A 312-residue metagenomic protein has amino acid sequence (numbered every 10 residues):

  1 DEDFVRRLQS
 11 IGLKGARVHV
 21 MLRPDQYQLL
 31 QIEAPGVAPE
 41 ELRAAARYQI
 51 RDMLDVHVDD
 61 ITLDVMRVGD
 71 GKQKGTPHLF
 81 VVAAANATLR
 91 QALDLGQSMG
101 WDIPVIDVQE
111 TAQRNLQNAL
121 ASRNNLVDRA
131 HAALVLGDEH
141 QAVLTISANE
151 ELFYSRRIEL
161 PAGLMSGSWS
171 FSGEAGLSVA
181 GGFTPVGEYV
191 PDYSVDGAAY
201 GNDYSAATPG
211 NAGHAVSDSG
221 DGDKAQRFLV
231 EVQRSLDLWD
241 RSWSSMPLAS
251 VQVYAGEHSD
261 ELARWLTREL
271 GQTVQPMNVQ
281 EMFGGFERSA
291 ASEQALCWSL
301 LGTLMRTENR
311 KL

Functional and structural regions predicted by a protein language model:
D1-L312: Hydrophobic/aromatic-enriched cytosolic interaction surfaces used to assemble or bind macromolecules
